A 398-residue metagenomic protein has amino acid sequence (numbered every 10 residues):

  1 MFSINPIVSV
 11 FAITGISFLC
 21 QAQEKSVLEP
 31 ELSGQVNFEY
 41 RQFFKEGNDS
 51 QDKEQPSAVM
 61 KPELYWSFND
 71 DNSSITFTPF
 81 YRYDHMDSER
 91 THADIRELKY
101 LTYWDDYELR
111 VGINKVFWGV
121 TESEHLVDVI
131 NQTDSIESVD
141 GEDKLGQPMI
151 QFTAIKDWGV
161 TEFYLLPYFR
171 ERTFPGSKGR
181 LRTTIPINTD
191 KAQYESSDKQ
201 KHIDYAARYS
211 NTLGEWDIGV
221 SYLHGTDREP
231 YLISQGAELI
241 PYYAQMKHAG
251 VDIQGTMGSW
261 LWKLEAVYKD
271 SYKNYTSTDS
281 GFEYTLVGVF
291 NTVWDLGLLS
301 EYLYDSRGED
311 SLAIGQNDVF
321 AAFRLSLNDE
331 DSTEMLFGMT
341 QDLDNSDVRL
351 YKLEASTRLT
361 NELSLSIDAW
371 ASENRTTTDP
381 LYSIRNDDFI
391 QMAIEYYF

Functional and structural regions predicted by a protein language model:
G34-Q42, F77-Y81, V111-I113, F163-P167 (+5 more regions): Transmembrane beta-barrel strands of outer-membrane/channel proteins
F38, M60-W66, E97-T102, I150-A154 (+8 more regions): Residues on the lipid-exposed face of transmembrane beta-strands in outer-membrane beta-barrel proteins
F44-Q51, M86-D94, E122-D128, F174-R180 (+6 more regions): Outer-membrane beta-barrel translocator domains and adjoining extracellular loop/strand segments of Gram-negative
D52-M60, T91-R96, K144-P148, I155 (+9 more regions): Residues that define the transmembrane beta-barrel architecture of outer-membrane proteins
Y65-R180, G214, N374: Outer membrane beta-barrel
D70-I75, D106-L109, W158-E162, E215-I218 (+4 more regions): Repeated loop/turn-to-beta-strand initiation elements of outer-membrane beta-barrel proteins
M257-D342: Detector for outer-membrane/organellar transmembrane beta-barrel domains, recognizing the amphipathic beta-strand
A371, I384-F398: Outer-membrane beta-barrel "beta-signal"
